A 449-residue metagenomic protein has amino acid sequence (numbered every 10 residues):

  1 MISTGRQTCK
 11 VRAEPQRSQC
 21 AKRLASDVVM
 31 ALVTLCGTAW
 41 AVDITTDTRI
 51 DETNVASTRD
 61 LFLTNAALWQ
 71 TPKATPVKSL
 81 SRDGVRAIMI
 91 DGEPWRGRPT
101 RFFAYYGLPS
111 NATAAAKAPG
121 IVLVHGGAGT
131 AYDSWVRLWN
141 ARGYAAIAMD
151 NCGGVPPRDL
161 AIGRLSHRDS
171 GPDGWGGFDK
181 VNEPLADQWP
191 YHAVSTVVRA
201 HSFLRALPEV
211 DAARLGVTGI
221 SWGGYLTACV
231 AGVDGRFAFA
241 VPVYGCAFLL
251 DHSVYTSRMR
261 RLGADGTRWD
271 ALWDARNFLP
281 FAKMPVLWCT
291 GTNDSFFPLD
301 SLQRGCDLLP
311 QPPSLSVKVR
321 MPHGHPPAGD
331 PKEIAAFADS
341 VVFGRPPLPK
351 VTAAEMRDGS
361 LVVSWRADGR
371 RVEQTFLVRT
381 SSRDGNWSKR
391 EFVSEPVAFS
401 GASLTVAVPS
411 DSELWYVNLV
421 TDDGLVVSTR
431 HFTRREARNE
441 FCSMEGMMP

Functional and structural regions predicted by a protein language model:
A66-A116: N-terminal cap/lid segment of alpha/beta-hydrolase-fold proteins
A115-A116, S170, W175-I220: Gly/Ser-rich "nucleophile elbow"/oxyanion-hole loop immediately N-terminal to the catalytic nucleophile in hydrolases
A116-G126: Short beta-strand element of the alpha/beta-hydrolase
R137-V194, C246-R258: Cap/lid segment of the alpha/beta-hydrolase catalytic domain
V198-T267: Primarily recognizes the serine-hydrolase "nucleophile elbow" in alpha/beta-hydrolase and SGNH/GDSL folds
D251-D307: The feature captures the conserved acid-bearing segment of alpha/beta-hydrolase catalytic domains
L309-H325: Catalytic histidine neighborhood in serine/cysteine hydrolases with alpha/beta-hydrolase-type architecture
G329, A336-R379, S394-G401: Surface beta-strand/loop "capping" patches
